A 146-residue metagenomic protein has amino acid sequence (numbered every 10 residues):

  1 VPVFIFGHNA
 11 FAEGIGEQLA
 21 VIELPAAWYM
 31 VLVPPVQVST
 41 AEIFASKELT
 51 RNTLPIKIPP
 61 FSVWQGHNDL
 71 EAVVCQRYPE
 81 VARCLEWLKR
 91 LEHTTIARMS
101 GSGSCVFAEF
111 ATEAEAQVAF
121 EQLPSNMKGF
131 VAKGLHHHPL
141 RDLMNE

Functional and structural regions predicted by a protein language model:
V1: Glycine/small-residue-rich loop that forms an oxyanion/phosphate-binding "nest" at active or ligand-binding sites
F4-I96, A111-E146: Conserved, helical-rich catalytic subdomain that frames metal- and/or nucleotide-binding sites in enzyme alpha/beta
T95-S104: Short glycine/threonine-rich catalytic loop with a Thr-x-Gly-x-Asp
F107-E109: Short hydrophobic/aromatic beta-strand micro-patches that form the beta-sheet surface supporting nucleotide- or nucleic
